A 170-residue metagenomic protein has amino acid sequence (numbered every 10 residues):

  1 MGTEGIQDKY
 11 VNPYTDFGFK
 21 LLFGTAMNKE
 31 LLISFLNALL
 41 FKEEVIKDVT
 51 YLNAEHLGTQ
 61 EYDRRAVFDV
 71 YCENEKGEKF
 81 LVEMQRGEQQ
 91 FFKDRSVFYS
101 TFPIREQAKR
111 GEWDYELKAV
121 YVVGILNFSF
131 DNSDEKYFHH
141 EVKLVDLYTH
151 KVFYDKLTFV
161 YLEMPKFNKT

Functional and structural regions predicted by a protein language model:
M1-T170: Elongated, amphipathic alpha-helical interaction scaffolds
